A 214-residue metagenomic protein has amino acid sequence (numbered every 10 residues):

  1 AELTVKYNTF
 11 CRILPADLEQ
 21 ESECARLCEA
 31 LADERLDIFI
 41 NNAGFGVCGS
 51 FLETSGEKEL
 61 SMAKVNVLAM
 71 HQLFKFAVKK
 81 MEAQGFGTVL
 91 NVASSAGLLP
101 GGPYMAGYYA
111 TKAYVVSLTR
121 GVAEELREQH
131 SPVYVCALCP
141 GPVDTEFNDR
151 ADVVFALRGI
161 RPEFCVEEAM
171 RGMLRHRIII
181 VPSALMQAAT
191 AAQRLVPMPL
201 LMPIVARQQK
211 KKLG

Functional and structural regions predicted by a protein language model:
P15-R26, G56: The beta1-alpha1 cofactor-binding region of Rossmann-like NAD(H)/NADP(H)-dependent oxidoreductases
N42-V47: Conserved NAD(P)H cofactor-binding loop of Rossmann-fold oxidoreductase domains
S50-L52, K58-S61: Substrate-binding pocket helix/loop in short-chain dehydrogenase/reductase
T54, G101-Y109: Active-site loop-to-helix junction immediately N-terminal to the catalytic Tyr of the SDR YXXXK motif in Rossmann-fold
F74, T111: Active-site helix of classical SDR
S94: Residue(s) in the substrate-gating loop at a strand-loop-helix junction that position the organic substrate next
A137, V154-T190: C-terminal helical subdomain
